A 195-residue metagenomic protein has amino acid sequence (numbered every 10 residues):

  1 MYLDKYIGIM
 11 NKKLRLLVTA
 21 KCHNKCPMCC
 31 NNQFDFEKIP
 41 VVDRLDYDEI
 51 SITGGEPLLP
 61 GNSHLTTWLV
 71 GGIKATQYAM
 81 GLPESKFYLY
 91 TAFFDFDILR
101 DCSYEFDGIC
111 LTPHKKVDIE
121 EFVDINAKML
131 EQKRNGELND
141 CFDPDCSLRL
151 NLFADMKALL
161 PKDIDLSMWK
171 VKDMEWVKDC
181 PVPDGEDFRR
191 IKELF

Functional and structural regions predicted by a protein language model:
Y2-I39: Canonical Radical SAM [4Fe-4S] cluster-binding loop centered on the CxxxCxxC motif and its immediate flanking residues
Y2-I7, T53-P60, V70: A short, flexible N-terminal coil/short beta segment enriched in small residues
D4, L130-F195: Auxiliary Fe-S-binding modules of radical SAM enzymes
L14-L16, I50-I52, F87-L89, I109-L111 (+2 more regions): Hydrophobic faces of well-ordered beta-strands that scaffold small-molecule active sites in alpha/beta enzyme cores
C30-E37, D46-P60, T76-I98, Y104-Q132: Core AdoMet radical
V42-D43: Glycine-rich helix-loop-beta junction characteristic of Rossmann-like nucleotide cofactor-binding loops
G61-L65: Metal-dependent catalytic neighborhoods of phosphoester/phosphodiester hydrolases
T66-K86, F122-K157: P-loop/Walker A phosphate-binding loop and immediately adjacent motor/lid segment at beta-alpha junctions
